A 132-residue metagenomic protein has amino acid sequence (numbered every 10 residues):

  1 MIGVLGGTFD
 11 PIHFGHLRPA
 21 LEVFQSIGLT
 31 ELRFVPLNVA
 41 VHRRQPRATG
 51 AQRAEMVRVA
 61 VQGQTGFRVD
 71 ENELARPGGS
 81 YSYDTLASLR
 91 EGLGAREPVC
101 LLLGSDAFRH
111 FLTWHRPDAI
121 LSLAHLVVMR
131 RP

Functional and structural regions predicted by a protein language model:
M1-P132: Nucleotidyltransferase catalytic core that binds NTPs
